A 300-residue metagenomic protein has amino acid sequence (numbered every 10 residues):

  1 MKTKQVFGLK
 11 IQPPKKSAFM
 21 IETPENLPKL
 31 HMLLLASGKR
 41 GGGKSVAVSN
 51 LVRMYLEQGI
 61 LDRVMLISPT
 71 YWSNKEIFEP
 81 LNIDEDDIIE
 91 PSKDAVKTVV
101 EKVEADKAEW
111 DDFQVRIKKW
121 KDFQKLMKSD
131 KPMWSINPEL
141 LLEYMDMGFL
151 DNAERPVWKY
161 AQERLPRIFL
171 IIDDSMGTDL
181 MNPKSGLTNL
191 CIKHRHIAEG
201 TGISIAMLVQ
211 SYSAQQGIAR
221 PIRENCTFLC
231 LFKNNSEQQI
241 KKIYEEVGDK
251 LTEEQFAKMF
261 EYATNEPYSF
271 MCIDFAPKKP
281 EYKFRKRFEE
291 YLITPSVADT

Functional and structural regions predicted by a protein language model:
M1-I11, S37-K44, F113: Phospho-regulatory, low-complexity terminal regions
M1-T23, Y71: N-terminal pre-Walker A segment at the start of P-loop NTPase domains
M20-P24, H31-M54, P69-S73, Q124-E254: Conserved P-loop NTPase motor cores
M32, R63, I168, Y268-S269: A generic secondary-structure signal marking the coil-to-beta-strand transition
G41-D130: Conserved P-loop
I60, T201, Y268: Residue-level signal for beta-strand positions within conserved beta-sheet cores that form or flank
M65, S204-A206, M271: A structural signal for isolated positions on well-ordered beta-strands in alpha/beta enzyme cores
Q216-T300: Conserved GTP-binding G-domain of TRAFAC-class P-loop NTPases and closely related GTPase folds
